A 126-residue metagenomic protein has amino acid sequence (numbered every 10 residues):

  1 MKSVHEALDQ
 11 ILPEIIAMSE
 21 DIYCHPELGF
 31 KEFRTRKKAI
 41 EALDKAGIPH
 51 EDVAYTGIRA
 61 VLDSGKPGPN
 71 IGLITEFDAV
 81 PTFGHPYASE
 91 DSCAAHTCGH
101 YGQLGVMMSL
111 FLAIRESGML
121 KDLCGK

Functional and structural regions predicted by a protein language model:
K2-T97, Y101-K126: Acidic/His- and Gly-rich active-site-bordering loop/insert found across diverse amide/peptide-bond hydrolases
